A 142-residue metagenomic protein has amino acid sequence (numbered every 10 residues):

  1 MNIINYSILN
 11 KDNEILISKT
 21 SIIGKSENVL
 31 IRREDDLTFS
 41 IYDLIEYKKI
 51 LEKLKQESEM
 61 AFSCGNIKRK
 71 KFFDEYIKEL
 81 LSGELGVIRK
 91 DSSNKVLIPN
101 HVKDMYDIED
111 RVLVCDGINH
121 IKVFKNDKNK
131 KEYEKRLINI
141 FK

Functional and structural regions predicted by a protein language model:
M1-K11, T20-S93, N100-K142: Flexible "stalk/tail and boundary" regions
I17: Residue-level signal for inorganic ion chemistry
